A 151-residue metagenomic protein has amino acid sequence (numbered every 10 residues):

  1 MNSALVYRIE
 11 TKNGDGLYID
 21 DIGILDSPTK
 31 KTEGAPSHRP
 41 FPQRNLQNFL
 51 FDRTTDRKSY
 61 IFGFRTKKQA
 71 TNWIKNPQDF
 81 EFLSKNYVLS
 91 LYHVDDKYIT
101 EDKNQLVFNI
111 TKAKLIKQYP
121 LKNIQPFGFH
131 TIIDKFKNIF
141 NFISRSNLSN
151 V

Functional and structural regions predicted by a protein language model:
M1-N45, T55-S59, K68-V151: Conserved NAD+-utilizing ADP-ribose enzyme module
F64-R65: Conserved aromatic
